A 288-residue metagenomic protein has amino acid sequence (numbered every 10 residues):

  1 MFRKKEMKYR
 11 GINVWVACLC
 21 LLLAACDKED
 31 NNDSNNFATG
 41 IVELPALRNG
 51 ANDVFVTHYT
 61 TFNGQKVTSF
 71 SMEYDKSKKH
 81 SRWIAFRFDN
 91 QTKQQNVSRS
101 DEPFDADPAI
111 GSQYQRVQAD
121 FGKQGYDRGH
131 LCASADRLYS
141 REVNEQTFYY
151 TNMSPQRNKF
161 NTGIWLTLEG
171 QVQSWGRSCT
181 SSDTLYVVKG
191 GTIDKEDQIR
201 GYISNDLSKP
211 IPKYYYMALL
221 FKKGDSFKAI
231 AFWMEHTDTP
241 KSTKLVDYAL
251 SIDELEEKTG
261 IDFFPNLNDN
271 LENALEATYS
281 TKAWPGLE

Functional and structural regions predicted by a protein language model:
F2, C26-E288: Domain-level detector for secreted/extracellular nuclease and nuclease-toxin modules, and for the ENPP-like C-terminal
F2-W15: Bacterial N-terminal signal peptides that target proteins for export
W15-L22: Bacterial N-terminal signal peptides
